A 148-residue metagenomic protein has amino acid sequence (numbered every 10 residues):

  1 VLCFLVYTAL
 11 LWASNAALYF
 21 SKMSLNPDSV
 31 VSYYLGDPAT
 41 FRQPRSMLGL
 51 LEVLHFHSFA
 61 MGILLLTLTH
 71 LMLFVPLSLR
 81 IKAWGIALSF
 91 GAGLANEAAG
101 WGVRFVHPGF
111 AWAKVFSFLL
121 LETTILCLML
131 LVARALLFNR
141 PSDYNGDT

Functional and structural regions predicted by a protein language model:
V1, P44-M47, S78-G85, H107-S117: Membrane-interface helix-boundary signature
V1-L25: N-terminal signal-anchor transmembrane alpha helix
S24-P44: Membrane-interface interhelical connector segments
P44-I63, M72: Individual transmembrane alpha-helix segments
T67-S89: Cytoplasmic juxtamembrane regions at transmembrane-helix boundaries
W84-W101: Hydrophobic alpha-helical membrane segments
A98-T148: Alpha-helical transmembrane segments of multi-pass integral membrane proteins, characterized by long hydrophobic
